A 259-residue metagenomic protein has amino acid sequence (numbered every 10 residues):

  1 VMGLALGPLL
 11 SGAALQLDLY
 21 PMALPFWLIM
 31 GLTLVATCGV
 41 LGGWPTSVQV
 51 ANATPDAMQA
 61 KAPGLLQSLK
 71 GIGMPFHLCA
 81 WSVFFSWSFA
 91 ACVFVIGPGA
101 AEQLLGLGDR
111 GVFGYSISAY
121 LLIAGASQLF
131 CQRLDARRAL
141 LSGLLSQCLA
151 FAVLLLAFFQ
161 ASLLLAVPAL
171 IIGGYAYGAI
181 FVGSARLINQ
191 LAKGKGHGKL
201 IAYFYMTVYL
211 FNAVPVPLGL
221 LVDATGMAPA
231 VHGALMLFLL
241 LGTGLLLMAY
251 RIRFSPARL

Functional and structural regions predicted by a protein language model:
V1-W44: Helix-loop-helix hairpin linking two adjacent transmembrane segments in secondary transporters
G3-L15, P98, V214-V222: Small-residue (Gly/Pro/Ala) motifs that create kinks and tight helix-helix packing interfaces
A13-M30, G108-D109, L218-L240: A membrane-interface helix-boundary motif in multi-pass transporters
P45-C79: Juxtamembrane intracellular "pre-TM" segments in multi-pass secondary transporters
I72-V93, V167, I171-I172: Pair of pore-lining "gating" transmembrane helices in MFS-fold secondary transporters
V112-A136, G143-A150: Transmembrane alpha-helices of Major Facilitator/SLC transporters
R138-S184: C-terminal transmembrane helical hairpin of 12-TM major facilitator-type secondary transporters
Y177, S184-L235: A late C-terminal transmembrane helix in Major Facilitator Superfamily
